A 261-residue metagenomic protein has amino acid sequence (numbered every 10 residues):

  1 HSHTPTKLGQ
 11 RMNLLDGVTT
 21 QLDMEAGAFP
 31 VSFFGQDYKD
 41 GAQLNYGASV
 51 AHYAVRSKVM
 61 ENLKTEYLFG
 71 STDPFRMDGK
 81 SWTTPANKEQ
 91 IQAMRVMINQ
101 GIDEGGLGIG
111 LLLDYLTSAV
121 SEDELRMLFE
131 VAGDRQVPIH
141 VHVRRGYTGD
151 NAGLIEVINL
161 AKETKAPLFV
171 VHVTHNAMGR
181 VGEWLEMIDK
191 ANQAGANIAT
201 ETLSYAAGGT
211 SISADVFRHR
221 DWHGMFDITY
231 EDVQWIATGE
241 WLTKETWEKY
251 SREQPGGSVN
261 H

Functional and structural regions predicted by a protein language model:
H1-G41: Metal-associated gating/positioning segment near the N- to mid-region
H1-H3, G27, A51-V55, D114 (+3 more regions): Active-site beta-loop-alpha junctions enriched in small/polar residues
S2, Q21-D23, Y46-V50, I109-L111 (+3 more regions): Hydrophobic faces of well-ordered beta-strands that scaffold small-molecule active sites in alpha/beta enzyme cores
T4-M12, N87-Q100, N151-G153: Short, acidic/polar
A28-D37, S118-L128, D150-G153: Active-site-adjacent beta->alpha loops and helix N-cap segments on the catalytic face of soluble alpha/beta enzymes
S32-L63, A199, Y205-A207: Glycine-rich, aromatic-flanked loop segments that form ligand/cofactor-binding clefts across common enzyme folds
D40-A48, L125-V141, E163-T164: Alpha-helix-loop-beta-strand connector modules within alpha/beta enzyme cores
K58-A119, I158-K162, P167, V171-H261: Active-site neighborhoods of metal-dependent hydrolases
